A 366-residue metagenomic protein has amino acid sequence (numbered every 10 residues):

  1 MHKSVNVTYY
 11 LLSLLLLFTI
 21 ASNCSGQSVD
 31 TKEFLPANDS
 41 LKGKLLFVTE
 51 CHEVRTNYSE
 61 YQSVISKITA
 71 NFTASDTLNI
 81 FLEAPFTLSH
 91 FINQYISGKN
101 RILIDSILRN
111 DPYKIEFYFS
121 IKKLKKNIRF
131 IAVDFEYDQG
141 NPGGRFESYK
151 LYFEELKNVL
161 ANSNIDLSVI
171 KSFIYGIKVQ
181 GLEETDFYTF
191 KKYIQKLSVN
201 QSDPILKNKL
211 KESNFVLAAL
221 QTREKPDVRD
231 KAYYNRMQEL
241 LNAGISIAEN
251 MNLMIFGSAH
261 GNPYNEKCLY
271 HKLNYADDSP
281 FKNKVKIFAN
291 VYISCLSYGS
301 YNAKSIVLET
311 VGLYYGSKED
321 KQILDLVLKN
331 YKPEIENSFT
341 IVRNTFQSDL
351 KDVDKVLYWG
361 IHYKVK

Functional and structural regions predicted by a protein language model:
M1-F34: Bacterial Sec-dependent N-terminal signal peptides
C24-K366: Compositional signal for N-terminal targeting/processing segments
